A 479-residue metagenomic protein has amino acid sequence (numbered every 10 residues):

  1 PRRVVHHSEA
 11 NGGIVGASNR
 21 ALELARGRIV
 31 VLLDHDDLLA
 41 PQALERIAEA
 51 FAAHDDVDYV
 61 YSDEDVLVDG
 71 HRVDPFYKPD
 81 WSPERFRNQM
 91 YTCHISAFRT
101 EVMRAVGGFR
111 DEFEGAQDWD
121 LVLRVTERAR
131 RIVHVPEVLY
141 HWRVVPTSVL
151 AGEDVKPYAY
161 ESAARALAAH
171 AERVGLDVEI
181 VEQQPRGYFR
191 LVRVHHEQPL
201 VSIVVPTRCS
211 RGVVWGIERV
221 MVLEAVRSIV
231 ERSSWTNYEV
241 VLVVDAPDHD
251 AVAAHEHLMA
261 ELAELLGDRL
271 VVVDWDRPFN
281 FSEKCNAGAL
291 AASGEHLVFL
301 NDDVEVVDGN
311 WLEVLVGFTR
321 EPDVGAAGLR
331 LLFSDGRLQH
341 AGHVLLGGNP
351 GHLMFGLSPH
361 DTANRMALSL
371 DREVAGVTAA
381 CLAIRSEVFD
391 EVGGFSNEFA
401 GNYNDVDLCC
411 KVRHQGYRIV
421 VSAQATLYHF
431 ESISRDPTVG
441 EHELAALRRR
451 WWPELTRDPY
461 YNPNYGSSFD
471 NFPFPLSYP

Functional and structural regions predicted by a protein language model:
P1-A10, V230-R277: Acidic donor-binding segment of Leloir-type glycosyltransferases
R2, G16, E23, L44-V102 (+2 more regions): Flexible acidic/His/Gly-enriched loops in nucleotide-sugar-dependent glycosyltransferase catalytic domains
S8-A25, W275-A292: Glycine-rich, basic loop-to-helix element that forms the pyrophosphate-binding segment of sugar-nucleotide handling
V30, L297: Short aromatic/hydrophobic "clamp" motif used to bind/position activated sugar donors
Q42-V73, V145, V304-N349: Conserved donor NDP-sugar-binding/catalytic core segment of glycosyltransferases
V102, E112-V138, L167, W311-L315 (+2 more regions): A short, conserved alpha-helix in the catalytic core of glycosyltransferases
K156-Q198, D335, G347-E373, I419 (+1 more regions): C-terminal, non-catalytic tails of nucleotide-sugar-dependent glycosyltransferases
R211-S233, A253-H257: Short, well-formed alpha-helical segments that are part of the catalytic scaffolds of diverse glycosyltransferases
